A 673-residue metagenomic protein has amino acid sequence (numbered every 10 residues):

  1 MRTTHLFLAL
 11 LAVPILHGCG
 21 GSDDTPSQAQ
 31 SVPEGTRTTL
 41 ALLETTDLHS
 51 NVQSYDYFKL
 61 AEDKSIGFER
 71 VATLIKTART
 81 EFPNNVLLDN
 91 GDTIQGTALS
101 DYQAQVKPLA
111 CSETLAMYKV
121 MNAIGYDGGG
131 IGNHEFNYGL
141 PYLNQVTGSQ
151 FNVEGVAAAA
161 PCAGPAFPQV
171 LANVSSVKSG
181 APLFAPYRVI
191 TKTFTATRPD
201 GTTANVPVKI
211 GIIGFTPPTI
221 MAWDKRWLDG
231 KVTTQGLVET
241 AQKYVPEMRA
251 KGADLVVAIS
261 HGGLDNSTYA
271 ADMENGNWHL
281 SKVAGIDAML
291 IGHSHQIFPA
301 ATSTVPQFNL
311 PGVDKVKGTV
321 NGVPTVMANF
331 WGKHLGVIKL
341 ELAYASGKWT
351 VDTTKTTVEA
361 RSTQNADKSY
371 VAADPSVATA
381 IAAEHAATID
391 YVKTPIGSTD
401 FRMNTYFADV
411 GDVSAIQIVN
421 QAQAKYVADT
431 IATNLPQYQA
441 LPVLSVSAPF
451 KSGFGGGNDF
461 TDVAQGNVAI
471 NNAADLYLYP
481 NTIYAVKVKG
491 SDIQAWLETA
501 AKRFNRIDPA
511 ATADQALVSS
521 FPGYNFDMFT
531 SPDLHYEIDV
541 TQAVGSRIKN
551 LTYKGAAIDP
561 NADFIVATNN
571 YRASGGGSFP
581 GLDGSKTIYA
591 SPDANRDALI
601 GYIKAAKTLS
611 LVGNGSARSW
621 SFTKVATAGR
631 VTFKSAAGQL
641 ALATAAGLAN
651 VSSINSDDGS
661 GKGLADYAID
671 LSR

Functional and structural regions predicted by a protein language model:
M1-F7: Bacterial N-terminal signal peptides that target proteins for export
L10-R37: Bacterial Sec-dependent N-terminal signal peptides
S27-V358, A422-K425, N434-P436, A590-A594: Acidic, metal/ion-coordinating pockets
T39-A41, N51, K59-I66, S149-Q150 (+6 more regions): Feature captures C-terminal
T216, T353-S369, T552-G555: Short, solvent-exposed aromatic-acidic interface loops
T379-A382, A386-D390: Basic, alpha-helical interaction scaffolds
I389-D412: Glycine-rich phosphate/diphosphate-binding loops and the adjacent beta-loop-alpha structural elements that coordinate
